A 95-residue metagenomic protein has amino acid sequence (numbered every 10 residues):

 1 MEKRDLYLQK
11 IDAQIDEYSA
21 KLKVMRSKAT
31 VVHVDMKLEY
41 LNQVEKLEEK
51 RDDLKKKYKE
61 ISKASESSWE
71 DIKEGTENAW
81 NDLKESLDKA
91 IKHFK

Functional and structural regions predicted by a protein language model:
K3-Y7, I11-F94: Amphipathic alpha-helical membrane/lipid-surface binding segments
